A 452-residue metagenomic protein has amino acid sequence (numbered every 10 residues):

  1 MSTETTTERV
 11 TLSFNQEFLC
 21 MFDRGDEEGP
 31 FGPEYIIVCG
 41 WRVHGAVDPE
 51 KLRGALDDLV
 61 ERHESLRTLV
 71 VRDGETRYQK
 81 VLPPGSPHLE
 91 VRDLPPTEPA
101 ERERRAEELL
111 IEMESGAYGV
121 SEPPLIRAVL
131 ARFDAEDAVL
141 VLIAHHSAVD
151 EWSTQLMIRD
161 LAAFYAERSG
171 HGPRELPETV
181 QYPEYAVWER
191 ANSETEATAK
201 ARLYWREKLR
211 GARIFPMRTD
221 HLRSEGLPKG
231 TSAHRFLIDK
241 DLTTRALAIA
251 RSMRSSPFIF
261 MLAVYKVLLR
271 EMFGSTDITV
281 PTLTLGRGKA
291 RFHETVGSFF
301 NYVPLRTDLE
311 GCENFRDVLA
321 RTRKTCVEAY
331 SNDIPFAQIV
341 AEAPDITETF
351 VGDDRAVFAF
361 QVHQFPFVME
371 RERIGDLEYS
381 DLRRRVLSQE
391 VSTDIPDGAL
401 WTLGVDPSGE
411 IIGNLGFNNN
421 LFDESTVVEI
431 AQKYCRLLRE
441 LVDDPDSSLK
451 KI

Functional and structural regions predicted by a protein language model:
M1-E28, R53-E98, P124, R159 (+1 more regions): Short amphipathic alpha-helices and their capping loops
S2-T11, G45-E61, K80-E122, F315-C326 (+2 more regions): A short, small/polar-residue-rich loop/turn motif at beta-strand boundaries within alpha/beta enzyme cores
T3-E8, E27-I36, R53, E64-S65 (+6 more regions): His-Asp-centered acyl/peptidyl-transfer active-site segments
E4-N15, P124-P183, V427-E440: Active-site-proximal acidic secondary-structure segment that organizes catalysis
T6, V43-R67, L142-R159, S232-G274 (+5 more regions): Acyl activation and transfer enzymes in specialized metabolism, enriched for ANL adenylate-forming modules
V10-R24, E103-E108, T154-Q155, A199 (+3 more regions): AMP-binding/adenylate-forming domain of the ANL superfamily
P30-I36, P83-P84, V141, E225-K229 (+2 more regions): Short, flexible turn/loop "capping" segments at secondary-structure junctions
H63, R67, I158, T276-L283 (+3 more regions): Extended, hydrophobic beta-loop-alpha segments that form or line the acyl/peptidyl-thioester binding and transfer paths
